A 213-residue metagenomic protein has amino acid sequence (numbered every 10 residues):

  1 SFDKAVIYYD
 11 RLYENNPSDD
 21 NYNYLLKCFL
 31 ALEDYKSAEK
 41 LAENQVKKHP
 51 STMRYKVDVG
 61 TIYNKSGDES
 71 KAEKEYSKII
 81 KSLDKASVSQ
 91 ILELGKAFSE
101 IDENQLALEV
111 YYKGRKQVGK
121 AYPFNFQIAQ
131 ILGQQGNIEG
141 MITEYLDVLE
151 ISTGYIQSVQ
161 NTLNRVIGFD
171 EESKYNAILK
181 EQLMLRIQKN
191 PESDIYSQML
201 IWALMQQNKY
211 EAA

Functional and structural regions predicted by a protein language model:
R11-L12, N44-Q45, K78-I80, K113-G114 (+2 more regions): Canonical positions in the second alpha-helix
N16-P17, P50, D84-K85, V118-G119 (+2 more regions): Short coil turns that delineate tetratricopeptide repeat
N21-Y22, Y55, S89-Q90, F124 (+2 more regions): TPR alpha-solenoid repeat register
L25, V59, E93-L94, F98 (+3 more regions): Structural register within alpha-helical repeat arrays
A31-L32, K65, E100, Q134-Q135 (+2 more regions): Register position in tetratricopeptide repeats
K47, K116, G133-Q157, N164-G168: TPR/TPR-like (Sel1-like) alpha-helical repeat modules
